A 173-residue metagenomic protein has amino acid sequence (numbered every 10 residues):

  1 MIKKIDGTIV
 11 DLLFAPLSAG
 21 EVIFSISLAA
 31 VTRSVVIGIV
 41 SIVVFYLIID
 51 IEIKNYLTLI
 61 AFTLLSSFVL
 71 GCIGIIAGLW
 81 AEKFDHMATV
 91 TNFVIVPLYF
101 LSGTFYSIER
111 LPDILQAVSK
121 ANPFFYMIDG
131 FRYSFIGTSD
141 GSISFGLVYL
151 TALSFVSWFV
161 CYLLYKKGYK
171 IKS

Functional and structural regions predicted by a protein language model:
M1-L17, I171: Transmembrane helix boundary and interhelical loop/hinge segments in multi-pass membrane proteins
T8-I9, S27, I39, C72 (+5 more regions): Hydrophobic alpha-helical segments typical of transmembrane helices and their membrane-interface/capping positions
I9-L12, V44, A77, A81 (+5 more regions): Hydrophobic alpha-helical interface/terminus motif in multipass membrane transporters
S18-A19, S107: Short coil/turn motifs that cap or connect alpha-helices
A19-T91, T138-Y162: Alpha-helical transmembrane segments and their short interhelical loops
I49, Y99-V156: Membrane-interfacial helix-loop-helix junctions in multi-pass membrane proteins
L64, W80, V90-L101, V118-F124: Hydrophobic transmembrane alpha-helices
Y165-S173: Short cytosolic juxtamembrane segments of multi-pass membrane proteins
